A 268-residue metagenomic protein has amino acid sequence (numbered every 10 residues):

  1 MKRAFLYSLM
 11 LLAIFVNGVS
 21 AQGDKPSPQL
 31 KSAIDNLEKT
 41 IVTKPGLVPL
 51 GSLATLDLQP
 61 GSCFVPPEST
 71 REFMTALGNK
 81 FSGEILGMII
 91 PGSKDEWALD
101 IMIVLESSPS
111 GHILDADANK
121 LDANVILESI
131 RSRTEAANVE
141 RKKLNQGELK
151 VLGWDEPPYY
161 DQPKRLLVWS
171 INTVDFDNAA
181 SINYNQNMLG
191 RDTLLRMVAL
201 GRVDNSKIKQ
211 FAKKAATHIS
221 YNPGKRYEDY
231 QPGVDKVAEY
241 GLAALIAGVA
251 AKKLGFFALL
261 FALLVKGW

Functional and structural regions predicted by a protein language model:
M1-A4: Positively charged n-region of N-terminal signal peptides that target proteins for export
Y7-V16: Bacterial N-terminal signal peptides
S20-W268: N-terminal targeting sequences that direct proteins away from the cytosol to non-cytosolic compartments
